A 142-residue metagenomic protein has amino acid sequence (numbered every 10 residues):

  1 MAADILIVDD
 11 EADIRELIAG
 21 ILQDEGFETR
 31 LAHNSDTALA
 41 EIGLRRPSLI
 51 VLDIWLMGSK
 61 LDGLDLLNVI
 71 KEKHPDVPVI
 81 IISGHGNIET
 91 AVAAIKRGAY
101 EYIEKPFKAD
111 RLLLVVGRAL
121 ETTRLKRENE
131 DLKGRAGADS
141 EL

Functional and structural regions predicted by a protein language model:
L6, L31-L49: Acidic, metal-coordinating helix/loop segments flanking the phosphotransfer/catalytic sites of two-component signaling
D9, D53-W55: Active-site residues of response regulator receiver
E16-D24: Charged docking surfaces used in two-component/phosphorelay signaling
A40, D62-P75, A93: Short amphipathic alpha-helix used as the core "switch/output" element in two-component signaling
N87-E89, I103, F107-V116: C-terminal output helix
R111-L142: Flexible nucleotide-interacting loop at or near the entrance of a catalytic core
